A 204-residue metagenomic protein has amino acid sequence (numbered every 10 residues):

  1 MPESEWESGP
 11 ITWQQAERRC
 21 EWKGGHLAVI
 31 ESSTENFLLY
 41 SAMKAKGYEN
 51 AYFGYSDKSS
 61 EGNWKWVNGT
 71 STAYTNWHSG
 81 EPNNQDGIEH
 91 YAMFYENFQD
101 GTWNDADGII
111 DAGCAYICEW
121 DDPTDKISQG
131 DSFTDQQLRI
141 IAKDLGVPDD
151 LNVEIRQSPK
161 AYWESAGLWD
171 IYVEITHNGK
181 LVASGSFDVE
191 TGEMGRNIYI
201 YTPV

Functional and structural regions predicted by a protein language model:
M1-S128, Y201: Extracellular, disulfide-bonded carbohydrate-recognition/adhesion ectodomains, dominated by C-type lectin-like domains
Y74, F133, I141, L168-Y172 (+2 more regions): Residue-level detection of beta-strand scaffold positions
T75, V182-V204: A short, surface-exposed interaction/processing loop segment used at functional sites
N84-Q85, D105, D144, V153 (+1 more regions): N-terminal cationic leader/targeting segments used for protein routing and processing
K126-P159: Short, non-transmembrane alpha-helical segments in secretory-pathway proteins
D149-E190: Exposed beta-strand-loop-beta-strand "reactive/processing" segments of non-cytosolic proteins
